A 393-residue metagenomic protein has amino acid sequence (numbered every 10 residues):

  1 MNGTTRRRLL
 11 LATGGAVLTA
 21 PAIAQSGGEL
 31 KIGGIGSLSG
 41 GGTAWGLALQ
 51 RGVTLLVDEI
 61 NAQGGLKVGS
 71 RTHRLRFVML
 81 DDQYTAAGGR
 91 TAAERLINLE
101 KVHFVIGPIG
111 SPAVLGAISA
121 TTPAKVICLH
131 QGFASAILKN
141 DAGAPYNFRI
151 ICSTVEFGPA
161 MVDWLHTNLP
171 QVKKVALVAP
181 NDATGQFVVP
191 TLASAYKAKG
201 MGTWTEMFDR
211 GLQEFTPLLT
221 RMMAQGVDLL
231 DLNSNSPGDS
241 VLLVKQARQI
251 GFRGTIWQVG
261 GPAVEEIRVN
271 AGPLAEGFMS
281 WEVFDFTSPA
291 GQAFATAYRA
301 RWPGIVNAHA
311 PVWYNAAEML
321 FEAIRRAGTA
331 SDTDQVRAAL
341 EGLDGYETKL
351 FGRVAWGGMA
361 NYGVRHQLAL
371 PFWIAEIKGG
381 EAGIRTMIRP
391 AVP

Functional and structural regions predicted by a protein language model:
G3-L11, P21-P393: Extracytosolic ligand-binding ectodomains
G14-V17: Bacterial N-terminal signal peptides
